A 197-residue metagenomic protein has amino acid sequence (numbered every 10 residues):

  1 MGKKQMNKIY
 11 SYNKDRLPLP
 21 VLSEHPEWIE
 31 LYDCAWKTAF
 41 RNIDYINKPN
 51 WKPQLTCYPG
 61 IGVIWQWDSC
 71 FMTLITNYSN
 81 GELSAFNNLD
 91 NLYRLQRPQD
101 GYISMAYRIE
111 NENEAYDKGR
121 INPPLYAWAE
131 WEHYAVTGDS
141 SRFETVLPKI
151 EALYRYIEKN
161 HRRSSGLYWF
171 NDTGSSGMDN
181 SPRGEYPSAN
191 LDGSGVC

Functional and structural regions predicted by a protein language model:
G2-I64, L83, N87: Low-complexity, Ser/Thr/Pro/Gly-enriched N-terminal "stalk/linker" regions
Q5-K14, W51-S69, N77, I109-P123 (+1 more regions): Solvent-exposed loop and edge beta-strand segments that line ligand/cofactor-binding and catalytic clefts
N13-P26, C70-E82, L125-R142: Well-ordered alpha-helical scaffold segments within catalytic/enzyme domains
I29-W36, E82-Y93, A127, W131-Y134 (+1 more regions): Hydrophobic core segments within long, regular secondary-structure runs in both alpha- and beta-rich folds
T38, N42, I46, L92-I103 (+2 more regions): A short secondary-structure junction motif
W65-L95: Alpha-helical support elements that line or immediately flank enzyme active sites and cofactor-binding pockets
D100-L125, R155-C197: The feature captures the catalytic groove of carbohydrate-active enzymes
G119, P123, D139, F143-V146 (+2 more regions): Short capping loops/turns at secondary-structure boundaries
